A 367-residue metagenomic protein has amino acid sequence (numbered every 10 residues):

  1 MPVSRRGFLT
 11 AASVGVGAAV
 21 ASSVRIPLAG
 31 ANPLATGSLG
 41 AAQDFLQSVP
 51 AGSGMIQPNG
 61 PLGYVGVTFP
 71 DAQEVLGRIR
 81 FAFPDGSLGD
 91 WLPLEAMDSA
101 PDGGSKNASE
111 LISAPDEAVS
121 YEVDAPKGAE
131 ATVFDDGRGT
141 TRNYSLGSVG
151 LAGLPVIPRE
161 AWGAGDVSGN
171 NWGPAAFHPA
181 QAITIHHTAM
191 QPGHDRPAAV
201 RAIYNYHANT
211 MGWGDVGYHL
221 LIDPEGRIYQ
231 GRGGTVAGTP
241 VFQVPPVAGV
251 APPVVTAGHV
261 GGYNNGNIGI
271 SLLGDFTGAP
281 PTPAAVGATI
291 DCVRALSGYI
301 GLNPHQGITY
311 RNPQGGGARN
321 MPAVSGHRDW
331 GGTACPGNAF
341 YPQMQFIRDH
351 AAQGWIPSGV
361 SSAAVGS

Functional and structural regions predicted by a protein language model:
M1-A19: N-terminal secretory signal peptides and thylakoid transit peptides that target proteins across membranes
S4, N32-F45, K127-G128, T132-H186 (+1 more regions): Basic/polar, cationic surfaces and motifs that engage anionic cell-wall and phosphate/carboxylate ligands
V20-L62, P70-D71: Solvent-exposed, flexible loop/coil segments flanking beta-strands in beta-rich domains
S53-N59, D90-D124: Beta-sandwich interaction modules
G63-P70, Y121-V123: Hydrophobic beta-strand segments within beta-rich accessory/binding domains
D71-L76, M211: Extended, low-complexity, turn-rich repeat/linker tracts enriched in Gly/Pro/Ser/Thr and Asp/Glu that occur
V75-D85: Short, surface-exposed beta-strand/strand-loop-strand elements in extracellular ectodomains
F177-G212: Active-site acidic/histidine clusters and adjacent loop/turn architecture that either coordinate catalytic ions
